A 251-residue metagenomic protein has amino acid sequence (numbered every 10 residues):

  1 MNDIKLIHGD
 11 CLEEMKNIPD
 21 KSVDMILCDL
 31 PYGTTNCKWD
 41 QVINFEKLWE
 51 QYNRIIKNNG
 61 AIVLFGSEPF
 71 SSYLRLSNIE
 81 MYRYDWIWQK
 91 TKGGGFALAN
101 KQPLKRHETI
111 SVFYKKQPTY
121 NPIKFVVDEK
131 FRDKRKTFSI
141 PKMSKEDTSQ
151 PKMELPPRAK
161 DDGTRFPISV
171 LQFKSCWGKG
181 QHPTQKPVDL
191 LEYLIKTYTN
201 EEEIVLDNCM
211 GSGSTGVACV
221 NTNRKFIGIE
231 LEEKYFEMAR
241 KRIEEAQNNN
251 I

Functional and structural regions predicted by a protein language model:
M1-G228, K234-M238, N248: Core catalytic lobe of class I
K241: Acidic/aromatic/glycine-rich contiguous surface patches that form carbohydrate-binding/processing clefts and analogous
E244-I251: Generic C-terminal helix-cap and adjacent flexible tail
